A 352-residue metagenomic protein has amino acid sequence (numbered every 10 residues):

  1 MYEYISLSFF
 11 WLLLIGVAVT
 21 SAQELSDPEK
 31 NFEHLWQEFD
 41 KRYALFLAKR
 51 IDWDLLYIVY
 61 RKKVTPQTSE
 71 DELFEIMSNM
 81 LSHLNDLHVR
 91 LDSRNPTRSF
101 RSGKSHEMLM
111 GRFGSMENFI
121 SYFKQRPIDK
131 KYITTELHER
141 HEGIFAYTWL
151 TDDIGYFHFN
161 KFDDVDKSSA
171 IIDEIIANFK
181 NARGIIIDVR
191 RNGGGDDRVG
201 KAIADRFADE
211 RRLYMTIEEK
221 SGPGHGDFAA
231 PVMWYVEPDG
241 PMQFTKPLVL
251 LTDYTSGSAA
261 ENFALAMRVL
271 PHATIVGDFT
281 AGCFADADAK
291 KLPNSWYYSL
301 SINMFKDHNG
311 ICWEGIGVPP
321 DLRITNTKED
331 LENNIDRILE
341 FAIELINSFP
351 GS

Functional and structural regions predicted by a protein language model:
M1-E24, S352: Bacterial Sec-dependent N-terminal signal peptides
Y2, L12-G16, M110, E117 (+1 more regions): Low-complexity, intrinsically disordered short peptide segments enriched in small/polar/basic residues
A22-I185, V189-K220, G224-Y235, D288-K291 (+2 more regions): Flexible, low-complexity junctional segments that flank or bridge functional domains
R198-N334, E340: Conserved acidic, small-residue-rich alpha-beta core segments centered on
D336-P350: Extended hydrophobic packing segments that form well-structured cores
